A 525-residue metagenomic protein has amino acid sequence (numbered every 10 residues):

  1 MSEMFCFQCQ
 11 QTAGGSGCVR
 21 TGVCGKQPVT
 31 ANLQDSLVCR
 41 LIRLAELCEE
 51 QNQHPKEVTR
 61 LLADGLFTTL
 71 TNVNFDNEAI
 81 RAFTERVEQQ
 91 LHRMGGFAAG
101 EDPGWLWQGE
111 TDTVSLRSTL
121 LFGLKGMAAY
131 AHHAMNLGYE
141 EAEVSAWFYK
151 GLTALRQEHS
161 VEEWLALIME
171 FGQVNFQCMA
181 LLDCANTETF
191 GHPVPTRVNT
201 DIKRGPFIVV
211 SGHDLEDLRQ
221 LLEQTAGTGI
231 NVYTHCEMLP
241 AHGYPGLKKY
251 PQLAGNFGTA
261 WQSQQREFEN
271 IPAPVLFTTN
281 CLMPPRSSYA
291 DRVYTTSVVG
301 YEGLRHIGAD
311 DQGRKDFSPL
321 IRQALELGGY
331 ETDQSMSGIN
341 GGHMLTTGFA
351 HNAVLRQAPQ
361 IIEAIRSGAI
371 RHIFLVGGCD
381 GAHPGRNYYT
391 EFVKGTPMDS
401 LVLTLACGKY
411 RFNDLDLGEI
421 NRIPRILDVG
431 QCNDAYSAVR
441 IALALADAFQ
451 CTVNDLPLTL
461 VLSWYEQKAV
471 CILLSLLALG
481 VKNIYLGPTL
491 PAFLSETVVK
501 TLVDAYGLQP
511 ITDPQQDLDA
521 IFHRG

Functional and structural regions predicted by a protein language model:
S2-A13, C18-V19, K26-T30, Q34 (+2 more regions): Anaerobic metallocofactor- and corrinoid-dependent redox/one-carbon enzyme cores, especially those from methanogenesis
S2-H192, T196-G205, V209, G229 (+2 more regions): Long, compositionally biased, glycine/small-hydrophobic-enriched stretches that function as flexible linkers, tethers
